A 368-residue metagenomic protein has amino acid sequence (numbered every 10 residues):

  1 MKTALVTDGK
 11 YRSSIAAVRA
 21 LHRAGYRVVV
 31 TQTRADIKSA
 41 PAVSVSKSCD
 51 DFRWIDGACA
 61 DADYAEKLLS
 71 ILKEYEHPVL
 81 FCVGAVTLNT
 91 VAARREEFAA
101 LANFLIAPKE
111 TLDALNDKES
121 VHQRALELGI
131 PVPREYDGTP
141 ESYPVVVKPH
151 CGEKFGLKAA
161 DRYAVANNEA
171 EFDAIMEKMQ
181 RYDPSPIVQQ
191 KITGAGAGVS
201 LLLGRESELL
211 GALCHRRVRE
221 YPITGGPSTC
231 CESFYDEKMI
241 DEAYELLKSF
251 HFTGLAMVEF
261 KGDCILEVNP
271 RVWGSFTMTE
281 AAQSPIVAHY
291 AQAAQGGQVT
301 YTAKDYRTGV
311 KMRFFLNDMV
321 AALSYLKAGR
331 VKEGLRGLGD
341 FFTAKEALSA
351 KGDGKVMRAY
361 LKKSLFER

Functional and structural regions predicted by a protein language model:
M1-L105, L361, L365-E367: ATP-binding N-terminal substructure of ATP-dependent carboxylate-amine bond-forming enzymes
Q32-K38, A85-T87, R205-L209, H215-R217 (+1 more regions): Short glycine-enriched loops at secondary-structure junctions
L112-P186, T193, R205-E208, E237: Active-site nucleotide/adenylate-binding loops and adjacent lid/helix of ATP-dependent enzymes
V146-K148, L201, G262-V272: A short beta-strand motif that forms the metal-chelation/ATP-contact edge of phosphoryl-transfer active sites
D161, N167-A170, Q190-G196, S200-H251 (+1 more regions): ATP-dependent carboxylate/phosphate-activation module, predominantly the ATP-grasp catalytic core and closely related
T253-G262: A short glycine-rich, hydrophobically flanked beta-strand micro-motif that places a catalytic Asp/Glu for divalent metal
Q292-R368: Peripheral (often C-terminal) accessory segments that flank ATP-dependent C-N-forming ligase machineries
